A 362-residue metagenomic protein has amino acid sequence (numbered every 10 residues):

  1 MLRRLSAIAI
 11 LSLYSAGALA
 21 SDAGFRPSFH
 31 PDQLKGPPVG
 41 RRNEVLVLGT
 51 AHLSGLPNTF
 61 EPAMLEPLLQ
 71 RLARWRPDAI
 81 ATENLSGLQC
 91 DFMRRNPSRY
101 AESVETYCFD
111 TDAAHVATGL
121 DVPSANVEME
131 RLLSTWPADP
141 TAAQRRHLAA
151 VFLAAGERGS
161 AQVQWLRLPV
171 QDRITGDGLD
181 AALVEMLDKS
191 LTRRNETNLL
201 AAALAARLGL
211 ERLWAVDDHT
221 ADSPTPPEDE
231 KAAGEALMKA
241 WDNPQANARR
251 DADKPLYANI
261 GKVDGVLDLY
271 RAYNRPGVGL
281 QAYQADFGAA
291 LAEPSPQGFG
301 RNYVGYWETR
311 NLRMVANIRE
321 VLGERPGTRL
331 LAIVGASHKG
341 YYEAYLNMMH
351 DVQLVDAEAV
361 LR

Functional and structural regions predicted by a protein language model:
M1-S6: Bacterial N-terminal signal peptides that target proteins for export
S15-G17: N-terminal signal peptide c-region/cleavage motif recognized by signal peptidases
S21-V47: N- or domain-start disorder-to-order transition segments that initiate the globular core
G49-P62: Acidic/histidine-rich helix-loop elements that form or flank divalent-metal/phosphate-binding sites at the catalytic
R76-T82: Proline-aspartate-enriched helix->loop->beta-strand connector
S103-V170, N247-G288: Low-complexity, serine/threonine/proline-enriched polar segments
W165-S295: Extended, H/D-rich, highly charged conserved domains that either
N259-R362: A cross-kingdom marker for long, charged
